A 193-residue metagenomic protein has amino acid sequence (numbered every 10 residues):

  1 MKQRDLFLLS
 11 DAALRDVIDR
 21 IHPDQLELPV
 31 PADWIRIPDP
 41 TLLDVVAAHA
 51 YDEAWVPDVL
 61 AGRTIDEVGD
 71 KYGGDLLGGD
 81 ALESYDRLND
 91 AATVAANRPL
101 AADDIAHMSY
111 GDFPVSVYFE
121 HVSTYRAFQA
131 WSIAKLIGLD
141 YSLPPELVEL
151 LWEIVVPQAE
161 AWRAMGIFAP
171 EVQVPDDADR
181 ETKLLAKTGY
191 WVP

Functional and structural regions predicted by a protein language model:
M1-T41, Y51, D58-L77, E83-R87 (+2 more regions): Structured surface interface patches that mediate subunit assembly and partner/cofactor docking
A48: Hydrophobic ligand-binding cavity/cleft-lining segments
